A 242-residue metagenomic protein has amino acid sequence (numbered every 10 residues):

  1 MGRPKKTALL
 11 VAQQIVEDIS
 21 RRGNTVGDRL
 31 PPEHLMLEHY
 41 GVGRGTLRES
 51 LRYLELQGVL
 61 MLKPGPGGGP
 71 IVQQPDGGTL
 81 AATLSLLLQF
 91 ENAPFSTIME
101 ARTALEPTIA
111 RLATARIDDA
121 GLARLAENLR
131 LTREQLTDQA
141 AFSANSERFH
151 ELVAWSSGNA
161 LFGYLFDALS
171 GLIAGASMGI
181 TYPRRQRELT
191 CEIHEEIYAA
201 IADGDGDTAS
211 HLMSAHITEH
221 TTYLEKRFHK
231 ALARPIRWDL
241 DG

Functional and structural regions predicted by a protein language model:
M1-T103, A231-L232, W238-G242: Short linear motifs at protein or domain termini
G23-G27, A115-A120, G206-D207, F228-A231: Surface-exposed helix-capping loop/turn segments at secondary-structure junctions
Y40, S157-G158, F228: A broad structural signal for alpha-helix termini and local helix breaks/kinks
I98-G179, T190-E196, T208-T222: Conserved amphipathic alpha-helical segments that form helical-bundle/coiled-coil interaction surfaces
R185-E188: Short helix-capping and inter-helix turn/linker motifs at the boundaries of alpha-helical repeat units
T208-G242: C-terminal effector-binding regulatory domain of bacterial HTH transcription factors
